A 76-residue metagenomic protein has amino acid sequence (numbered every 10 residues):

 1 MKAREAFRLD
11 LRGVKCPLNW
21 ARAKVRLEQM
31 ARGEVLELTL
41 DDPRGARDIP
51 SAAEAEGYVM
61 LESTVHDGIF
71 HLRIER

Functional and structural regions predicted by a protein language model:
M1-D10: Right-handed parallel beta-helix/beta-solenoid
A6, G33-E37, I69-H71: Intrinsic-disorder/low-complexity, polar/charged segments enriched in Ser/Thr/Lys/Arg/Asp/Glu/Gln
A6, R26, R73-R76: Accessory recognition modules or surfaces
L11-T64: Amphipathic, hydrophobic secondary-structure cores in small proteins
V59, S63-R76: C-terminal edge-of-domain segments
